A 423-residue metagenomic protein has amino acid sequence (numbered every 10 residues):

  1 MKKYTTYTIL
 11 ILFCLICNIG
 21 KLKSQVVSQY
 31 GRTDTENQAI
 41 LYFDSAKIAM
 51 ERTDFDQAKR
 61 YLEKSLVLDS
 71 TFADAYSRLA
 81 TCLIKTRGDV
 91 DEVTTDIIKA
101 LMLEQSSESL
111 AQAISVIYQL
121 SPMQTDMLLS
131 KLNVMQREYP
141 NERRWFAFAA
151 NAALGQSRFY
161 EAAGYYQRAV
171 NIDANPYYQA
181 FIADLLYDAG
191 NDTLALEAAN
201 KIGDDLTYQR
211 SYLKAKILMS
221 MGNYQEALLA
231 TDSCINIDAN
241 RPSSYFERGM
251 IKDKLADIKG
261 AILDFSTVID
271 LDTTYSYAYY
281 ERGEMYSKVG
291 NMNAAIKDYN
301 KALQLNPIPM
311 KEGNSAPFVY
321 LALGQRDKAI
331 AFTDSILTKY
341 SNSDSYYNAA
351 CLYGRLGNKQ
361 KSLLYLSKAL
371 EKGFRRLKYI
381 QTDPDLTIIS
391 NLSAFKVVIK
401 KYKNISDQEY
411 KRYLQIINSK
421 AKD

Functional and structural regions predicted by a protein language model:
L22-E63, V67-R78, I84-D91, T95 (+4 more regions): N-terminal leader/linker segments that initiate helical-solenoid repeat arrays
R32, A39-I40, A73-D74, S107-S109 (+8 more regions): Helix-start (N-cap) detector for alpha-helical repeat units in TPR-like alpha-solenoids, especially tetratricopeptide
K47, T81, S115-V116, N151 (+6 more regions): Residue-level recognition of tetratricopeptide repeat
E51-R52, K85-T86, Q119-S121, G155 (+6 more regions): Register position in tetratricopeptide repeats
S65, K99-A100, V134-M135, R168-A169 (+6 more regions): Canonical positions in the second alpha-helix
L68, L103, E138, N171-I172 (+6 more regions): Structural marker of alpha-solenoid helical repeat scaffolds
R78, Q112-A113, F148, F181 (+6 more regions): Canonical tetratricopeptide repeat
